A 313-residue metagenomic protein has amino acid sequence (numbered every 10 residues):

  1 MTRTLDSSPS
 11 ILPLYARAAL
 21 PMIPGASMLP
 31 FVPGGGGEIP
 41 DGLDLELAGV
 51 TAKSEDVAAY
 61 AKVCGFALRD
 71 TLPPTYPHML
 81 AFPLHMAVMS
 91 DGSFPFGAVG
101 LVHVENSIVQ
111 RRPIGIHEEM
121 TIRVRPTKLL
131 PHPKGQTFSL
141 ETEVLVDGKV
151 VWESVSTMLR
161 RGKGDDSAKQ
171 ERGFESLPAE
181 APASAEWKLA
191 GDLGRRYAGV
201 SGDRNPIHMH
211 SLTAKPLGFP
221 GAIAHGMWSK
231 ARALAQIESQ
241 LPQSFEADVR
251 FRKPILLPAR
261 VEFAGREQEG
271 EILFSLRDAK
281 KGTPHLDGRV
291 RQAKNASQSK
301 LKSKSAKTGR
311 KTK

Functional and structural regions predicted by a protein language model:
M1-E105, D165-Q240: Hot-dog-fold acyl-thioester-processing enzymes
M1-M28, G35-I39, P83-M86, V104 (+3 more regions): HotDog/MaoC-like acyl-thioester-processing domains
L47, E153, S244-E246: Hydrophobic residues on conserved beta-strands that form the core of alpha/beta folds
G97, V104, Q110-I116, F219 (+1 more regions): Short, conserved secondary-structure segments in the cores of folded domains
L234-R266: A conserved acidic, glycine/proline-rich C-terminal tail/linker
